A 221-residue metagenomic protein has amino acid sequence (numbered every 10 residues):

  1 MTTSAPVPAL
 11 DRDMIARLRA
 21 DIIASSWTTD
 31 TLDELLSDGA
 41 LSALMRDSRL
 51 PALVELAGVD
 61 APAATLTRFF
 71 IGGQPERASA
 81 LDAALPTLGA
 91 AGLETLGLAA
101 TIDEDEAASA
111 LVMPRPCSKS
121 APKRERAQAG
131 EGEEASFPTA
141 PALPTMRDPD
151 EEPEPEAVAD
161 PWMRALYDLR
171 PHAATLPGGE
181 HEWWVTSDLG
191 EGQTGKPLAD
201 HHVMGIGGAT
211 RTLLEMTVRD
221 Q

Functional and structural regions predicted by a protein language model:
T2, A9-A16, A20, I71: Long, compositionally biased intrinsically disordered terminal regions
T2-V7, L36, A40: Long terminal accessory regions outside catalytic cores
P8, T67, I71, V203: Short, charged/polar micro-motifs that form catalytic or ligand-binding hotspots
D21-V112, C117: Accessory substrate-recognition/RNA-binding modules or partner subunits associated with SAM-dependent
E106-S120, F137-Q221: SAM-dependent Rossmann-like transferase core, predominantly class I methyltransferases with a strong bias toward
P122-R124: Compositionally biased, intrinsically disordered low-complexity segments enriched in Pro/Arg/Gln/His
G132-A135: Compositionally biased, low-complexity segments
